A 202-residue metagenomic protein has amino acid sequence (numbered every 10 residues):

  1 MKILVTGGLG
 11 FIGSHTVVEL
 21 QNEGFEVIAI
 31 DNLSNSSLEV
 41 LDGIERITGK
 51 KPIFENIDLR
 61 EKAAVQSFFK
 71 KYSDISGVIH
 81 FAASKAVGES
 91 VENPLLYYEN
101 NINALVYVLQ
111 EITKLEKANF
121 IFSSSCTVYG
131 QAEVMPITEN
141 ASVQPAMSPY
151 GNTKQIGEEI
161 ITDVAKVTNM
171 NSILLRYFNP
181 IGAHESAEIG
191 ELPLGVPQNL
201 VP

Functional and structural regions predicted by a protein language model:
M1-G77: N-terminal Rossmann/SDR dinucleotide-binding element
H15, E19, E111, I160: Rossmann-fold NAD(P)-dependent oxidoreductase module
S37, K85-V87, Y129-G130: Short beta->alpha connector loops of Rossmann-like oxidoreductase domains
S76-I79, I121: N-terminal Rossmann-like NAD(P) cofactor-binding module of classical short-chain dehydrogenase/reductase
A82-K85, S124-S125: Conserved NAD(P)H cofactor-binding loop of Rossmann-fold oxidoreductase domains
K85-E89, E111-N119: A short helix-coil junction within the Rossmann-fold of NAD(P)-dependent oxidoreductases
E92-Y107, N119, V128-L174, N179-I181 (+1 more regions): Catalytic helix-loop patch of NAD(P)-dependent Rossmann-fold dehydrogenases
